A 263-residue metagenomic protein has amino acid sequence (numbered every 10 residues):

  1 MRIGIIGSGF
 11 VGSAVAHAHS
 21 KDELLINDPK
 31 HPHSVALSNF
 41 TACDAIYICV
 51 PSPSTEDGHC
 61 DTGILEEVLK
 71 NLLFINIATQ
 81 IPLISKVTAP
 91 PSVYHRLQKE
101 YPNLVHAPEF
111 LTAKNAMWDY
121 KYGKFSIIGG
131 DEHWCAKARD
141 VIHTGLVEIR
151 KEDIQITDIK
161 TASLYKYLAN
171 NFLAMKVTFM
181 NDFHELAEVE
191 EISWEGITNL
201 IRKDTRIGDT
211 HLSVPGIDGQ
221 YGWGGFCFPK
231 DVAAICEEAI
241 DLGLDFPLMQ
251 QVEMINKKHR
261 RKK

Functional and structural regions predicted by a protein language model:
M1-K263: Structural/interface elements that position substrates and couple domains in central-metabolism enzymes
